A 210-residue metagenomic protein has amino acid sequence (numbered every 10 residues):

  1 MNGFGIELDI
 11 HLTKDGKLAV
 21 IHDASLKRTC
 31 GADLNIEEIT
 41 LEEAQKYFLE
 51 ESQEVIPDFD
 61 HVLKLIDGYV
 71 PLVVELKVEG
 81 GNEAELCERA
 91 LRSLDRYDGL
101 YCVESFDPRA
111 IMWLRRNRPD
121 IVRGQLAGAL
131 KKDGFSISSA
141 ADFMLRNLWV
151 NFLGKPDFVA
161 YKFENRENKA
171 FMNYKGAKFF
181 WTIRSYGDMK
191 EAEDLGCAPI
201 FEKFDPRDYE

Functional and structural regions predicted by a protein language model:
M1-L12, L153-P156: Catalytic domains of carbohydrate-active enzymes, especially glycoside hydrolases
I10-L12, L26, V78, S185: Short, glycine/acidic-enriched loop or turn micro-motifs at the edges of active sites
T13-K14, G81, R109, R166 (+1 more regions): Short alpha-helical
L18-V20: Hydrophobic "anchor" residues
H22-K131, W149-D157, Y161-E164: Metal-dependent phosphodiesterase/phospholipase catalytic core, i.e., the His/Asp/Glu-rich active-site region
L126-A127, D133-E210: C-terminal active-site rim and adjoining tail of enzyme catalytic domains
